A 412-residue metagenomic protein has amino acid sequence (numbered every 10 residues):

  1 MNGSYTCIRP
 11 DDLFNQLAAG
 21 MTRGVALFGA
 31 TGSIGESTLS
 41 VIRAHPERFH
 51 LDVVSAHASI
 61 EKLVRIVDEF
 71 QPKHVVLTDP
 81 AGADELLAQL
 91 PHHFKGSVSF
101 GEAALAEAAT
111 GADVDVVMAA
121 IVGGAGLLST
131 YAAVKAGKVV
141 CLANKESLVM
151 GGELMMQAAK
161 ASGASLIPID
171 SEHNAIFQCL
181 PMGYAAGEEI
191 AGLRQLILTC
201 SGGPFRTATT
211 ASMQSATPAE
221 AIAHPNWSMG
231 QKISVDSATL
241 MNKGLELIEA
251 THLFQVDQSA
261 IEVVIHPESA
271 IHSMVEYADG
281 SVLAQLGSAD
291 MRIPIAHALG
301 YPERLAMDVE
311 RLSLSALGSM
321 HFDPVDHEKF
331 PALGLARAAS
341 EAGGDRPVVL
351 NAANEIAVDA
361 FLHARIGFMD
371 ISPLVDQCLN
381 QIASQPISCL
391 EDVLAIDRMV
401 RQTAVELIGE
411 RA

Functional and structural regions predicted by a protein language model:
M1-A412: Catalytic, metal-anchored helix/loop core of enzyme active sites in primary metabolism
